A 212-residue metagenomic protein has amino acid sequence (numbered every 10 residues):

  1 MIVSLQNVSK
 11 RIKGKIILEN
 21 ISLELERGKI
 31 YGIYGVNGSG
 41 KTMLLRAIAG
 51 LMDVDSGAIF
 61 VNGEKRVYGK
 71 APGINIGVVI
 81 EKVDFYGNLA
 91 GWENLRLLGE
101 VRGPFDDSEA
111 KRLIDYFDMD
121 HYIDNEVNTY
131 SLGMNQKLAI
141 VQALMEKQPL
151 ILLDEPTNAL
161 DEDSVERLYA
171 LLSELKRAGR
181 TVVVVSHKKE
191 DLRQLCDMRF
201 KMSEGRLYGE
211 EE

Functional and structural regions predicted by a protein language model:
Y34-V36: The feature captures the beta-strand-to-loop junction immediately N-terminal to the Walker
A49: Helix-to-loop junction immediately C-terminal to a conserved catalytic motif
G57-P72: Conserved ABC transporter NBD signature motif
R96, D107-Y122: Conserved ABC ATPase "signature" region
I151-E155: Catalytic Walker B motif of ABC-type/P-loop ATPase nucleotide-binding domains
